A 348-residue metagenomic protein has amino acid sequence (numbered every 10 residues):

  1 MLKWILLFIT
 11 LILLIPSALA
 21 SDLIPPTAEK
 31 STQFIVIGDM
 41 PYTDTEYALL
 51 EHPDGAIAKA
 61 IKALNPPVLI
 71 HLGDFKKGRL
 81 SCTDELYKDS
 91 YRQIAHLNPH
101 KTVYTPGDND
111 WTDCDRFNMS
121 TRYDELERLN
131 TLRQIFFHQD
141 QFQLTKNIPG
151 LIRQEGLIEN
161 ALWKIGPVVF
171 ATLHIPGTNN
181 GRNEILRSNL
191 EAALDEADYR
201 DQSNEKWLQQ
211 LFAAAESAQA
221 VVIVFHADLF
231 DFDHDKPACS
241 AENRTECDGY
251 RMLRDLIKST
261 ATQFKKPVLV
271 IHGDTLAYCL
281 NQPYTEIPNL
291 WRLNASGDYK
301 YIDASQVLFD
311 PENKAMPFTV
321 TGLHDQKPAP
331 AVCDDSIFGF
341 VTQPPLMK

Functional and structural regions predicted by a protein language model:
I5-P16: Bacterial N-terminal signal peptides
S21-L86: N-terminal active-site segment of His-dependent metallophosphoesterases
P26-T27, K59-V68, A171, R187-P283: His/acidic metal-ligating clusters that form di-metal
V36, E46-I57, L72, L86-Q93 (+4 more regions): Stable alpha-helical elements in mature extracytoplasmic
V36-G38, L69-D74, K101-G107, I223-F225 (+2 more regions): Active-site neighborhood of phospho(di)ester-bond hydrolases with catalytic His/Asp-centered motifs
P41, F75-K76, D108-W111, V169 (+4 more regions): Catalytic metal-binding/acid-base residues of hydrolase active sites
S81, E85-S203, Q282-P311: Extended active-site neighborhood of metal-dependent phosphoesterases/phosphodiesterases
L276-K348: Binuclear metal-dependent phosphoesterase catalytic core
